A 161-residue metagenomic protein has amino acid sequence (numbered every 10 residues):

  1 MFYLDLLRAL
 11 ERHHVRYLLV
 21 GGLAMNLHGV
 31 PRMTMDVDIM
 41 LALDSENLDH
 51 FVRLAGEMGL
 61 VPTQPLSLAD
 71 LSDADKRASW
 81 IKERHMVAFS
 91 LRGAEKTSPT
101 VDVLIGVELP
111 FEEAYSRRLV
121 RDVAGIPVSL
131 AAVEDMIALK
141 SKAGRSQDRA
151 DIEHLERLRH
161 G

Functional and structural regions predicted by a protein language model:
M1-G161: Compositionally biased terminal segments of proteins
